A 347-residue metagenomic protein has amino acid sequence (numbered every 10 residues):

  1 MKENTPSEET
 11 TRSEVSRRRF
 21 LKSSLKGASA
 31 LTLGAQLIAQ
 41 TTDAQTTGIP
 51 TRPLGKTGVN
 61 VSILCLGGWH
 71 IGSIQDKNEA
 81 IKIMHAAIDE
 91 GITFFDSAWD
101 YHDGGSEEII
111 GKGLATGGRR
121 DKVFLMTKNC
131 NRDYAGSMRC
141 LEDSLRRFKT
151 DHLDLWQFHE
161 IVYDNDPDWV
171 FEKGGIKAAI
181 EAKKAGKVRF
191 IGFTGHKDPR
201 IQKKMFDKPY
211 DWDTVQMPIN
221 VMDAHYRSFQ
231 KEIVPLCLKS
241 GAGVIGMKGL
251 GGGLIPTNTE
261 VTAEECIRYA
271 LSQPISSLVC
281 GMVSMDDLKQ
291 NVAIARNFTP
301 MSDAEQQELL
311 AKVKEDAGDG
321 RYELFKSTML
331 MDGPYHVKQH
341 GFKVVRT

Functional and structural regions predicted by a protein language model:
M1-S16: N-terminal secretory signal peptides
E14-K22, A30-T46: N-terminal twin-arginine translocation
A35-L64, G68, N78: C-terminal segment of N-terminal export signals and the immediately downstream linker at the start of the mature
L54, L66, F95, I110 (+6 more regions): Conserved, mostly hydrophobic/aromatic
S97-G113, Y163: Glycine-rich, proline-tolerant flexible connector loops at the mouths of alpha/beta enzymes
G111-L125, I176-E181: Alpha-helix-loop-beta-strand connector modules within alpha/beta enzyme cores
R132-E232, L238-I245: Glycine/proline-rich, positively charged, aromatic-decorated active-site loop/lid region on the catalytic face
E232-T347: Structured C-terminal cap/extension of enzyme domains
